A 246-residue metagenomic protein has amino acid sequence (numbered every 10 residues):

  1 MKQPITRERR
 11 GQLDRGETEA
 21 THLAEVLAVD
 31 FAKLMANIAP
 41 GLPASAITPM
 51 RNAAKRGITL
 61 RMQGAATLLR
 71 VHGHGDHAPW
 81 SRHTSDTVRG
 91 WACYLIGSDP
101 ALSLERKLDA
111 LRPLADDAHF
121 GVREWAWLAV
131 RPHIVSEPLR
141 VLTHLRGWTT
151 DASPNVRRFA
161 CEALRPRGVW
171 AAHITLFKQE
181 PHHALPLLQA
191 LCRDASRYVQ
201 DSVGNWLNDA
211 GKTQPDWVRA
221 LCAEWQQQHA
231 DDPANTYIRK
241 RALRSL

Functional and structural regions predicted by a protein language model:
M1-L246: Surface-facing alpha-helical segments and adjacent helix-coil boundary elements at the starts of domains
